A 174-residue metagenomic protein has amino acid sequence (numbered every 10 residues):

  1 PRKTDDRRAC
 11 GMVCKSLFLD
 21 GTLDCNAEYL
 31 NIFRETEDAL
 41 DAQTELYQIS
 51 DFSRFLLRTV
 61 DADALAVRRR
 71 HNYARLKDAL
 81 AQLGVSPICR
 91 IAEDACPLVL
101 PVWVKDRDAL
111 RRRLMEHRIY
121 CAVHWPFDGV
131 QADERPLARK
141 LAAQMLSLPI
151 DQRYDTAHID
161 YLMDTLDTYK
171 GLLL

Functional and structural regions predicted by a protein language model:
R2-L174: PLP-dependent aminotransferase class I/II
